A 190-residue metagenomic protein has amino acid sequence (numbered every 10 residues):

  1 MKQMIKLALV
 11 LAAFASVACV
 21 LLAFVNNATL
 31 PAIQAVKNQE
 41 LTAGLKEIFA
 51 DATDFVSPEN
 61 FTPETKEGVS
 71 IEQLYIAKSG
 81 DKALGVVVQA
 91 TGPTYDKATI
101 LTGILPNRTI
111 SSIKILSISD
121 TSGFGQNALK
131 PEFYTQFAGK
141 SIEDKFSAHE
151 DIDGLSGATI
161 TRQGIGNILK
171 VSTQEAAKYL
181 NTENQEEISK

Functional and structural regions predicted by a protein language model:
K2-K190: Flexible, solvent-exposed loop/hinge segments and secondary-structure transition points
